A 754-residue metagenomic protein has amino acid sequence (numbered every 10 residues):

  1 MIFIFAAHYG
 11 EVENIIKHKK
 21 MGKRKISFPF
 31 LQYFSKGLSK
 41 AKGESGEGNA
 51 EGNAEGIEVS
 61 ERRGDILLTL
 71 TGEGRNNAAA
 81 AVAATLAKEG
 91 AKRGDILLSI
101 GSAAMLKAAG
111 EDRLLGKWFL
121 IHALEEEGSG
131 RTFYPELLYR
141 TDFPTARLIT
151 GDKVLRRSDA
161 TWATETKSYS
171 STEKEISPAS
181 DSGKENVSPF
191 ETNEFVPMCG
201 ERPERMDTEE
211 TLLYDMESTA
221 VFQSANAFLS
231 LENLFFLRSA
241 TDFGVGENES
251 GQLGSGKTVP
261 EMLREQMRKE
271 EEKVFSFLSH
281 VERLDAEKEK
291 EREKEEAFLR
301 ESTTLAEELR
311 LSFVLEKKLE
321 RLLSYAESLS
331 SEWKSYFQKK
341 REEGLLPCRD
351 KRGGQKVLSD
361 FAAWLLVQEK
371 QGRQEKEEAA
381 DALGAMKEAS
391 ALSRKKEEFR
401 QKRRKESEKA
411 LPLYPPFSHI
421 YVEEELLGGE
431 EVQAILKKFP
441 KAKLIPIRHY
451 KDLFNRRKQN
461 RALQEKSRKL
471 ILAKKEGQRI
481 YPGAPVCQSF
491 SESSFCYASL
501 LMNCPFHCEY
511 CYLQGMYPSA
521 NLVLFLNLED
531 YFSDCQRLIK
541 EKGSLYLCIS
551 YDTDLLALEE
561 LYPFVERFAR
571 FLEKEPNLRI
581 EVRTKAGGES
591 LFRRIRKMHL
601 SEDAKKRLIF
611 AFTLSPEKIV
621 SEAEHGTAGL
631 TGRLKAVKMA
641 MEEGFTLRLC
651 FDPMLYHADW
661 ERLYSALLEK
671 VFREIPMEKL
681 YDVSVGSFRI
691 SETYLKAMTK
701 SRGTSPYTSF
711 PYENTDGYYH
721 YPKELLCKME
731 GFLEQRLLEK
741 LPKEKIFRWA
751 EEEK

Functional and structural regions predicted by a protein language model:
M1-F3: Extreme N-terminal starter segment of soluble prokaryotic enzymes
P29-G37, G56-Y169, E173, G183-S335 (+2 more regions): Glycine-rich phosphate- or other oxyanion-binding loops that anchor nucleotides, phosphorylated ligands
K396, R400-E431, F672-K754: Auxiliary Fe-S-binding modules of radical SAM enzymes
Y450-L500, Q514-S519, V523-L524: N-terminal [4Fe-4S]-dependent radical SAM core
C504, C508-C511: Short cysteine clusters
G515-F592, H599-A636, T646-C650, D682-G686: Core AdoMet radical
Y562, R607-A611, W660-P676, G703-S709: Short, electropositive alpha-helical surface patch
R633-Y694, F747-R748: Conserved C-terminal portion of the radical SAM core fold that forms the substrate/S-adenosylmethionine-binding
